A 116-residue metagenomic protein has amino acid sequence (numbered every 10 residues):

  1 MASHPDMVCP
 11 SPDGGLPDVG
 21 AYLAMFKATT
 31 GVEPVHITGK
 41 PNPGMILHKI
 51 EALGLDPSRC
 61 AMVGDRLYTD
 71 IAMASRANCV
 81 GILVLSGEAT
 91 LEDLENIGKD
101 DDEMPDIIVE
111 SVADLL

Functional and structural regions predicted by a protein language model:
M1-L116: Asp-based, Mg2+/Mn2+-dependent phosphohydrolase catalytic module
